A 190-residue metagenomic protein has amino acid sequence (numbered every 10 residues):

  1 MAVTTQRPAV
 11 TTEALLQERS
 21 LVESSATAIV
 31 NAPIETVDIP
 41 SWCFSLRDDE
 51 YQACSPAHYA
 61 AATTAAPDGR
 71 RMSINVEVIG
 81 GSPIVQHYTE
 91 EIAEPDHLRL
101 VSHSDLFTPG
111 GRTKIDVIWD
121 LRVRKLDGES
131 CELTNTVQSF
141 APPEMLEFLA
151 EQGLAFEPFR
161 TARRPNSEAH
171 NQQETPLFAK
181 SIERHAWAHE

Functional and structural regions predicted by a protein language model:
M1-A2, T161: Low-complexity, charge- and small-residue-enriched intrinsically disordered regions
A2-R70: Hydrophobic ligand-binding cavity/cleft-lining segments
S20-S24, V37, R70-M72, L98-L100 (+2 more regions): Residues at beta-strand starts and edge strands
P33-T36, I92-H97, R122-E132: A short, structured loop/turn motif at beta-sheet edges
D38, S82-Q86, P143-E147: Short acidic, gly/pro-rich beta-turn/loop elements at beta-sheet edges and active-site/ligand-binding grooves
Y59-R112: Glycine-rich portal/gate segments that line the openings of hydrophobic small-molecule binding cavities
D105-A169: Beta-strand/loop substructures that line and gate deep hydrophobic ligand-binding cavities in soluble
A155-E190: Long, compositionally biased interface segments
